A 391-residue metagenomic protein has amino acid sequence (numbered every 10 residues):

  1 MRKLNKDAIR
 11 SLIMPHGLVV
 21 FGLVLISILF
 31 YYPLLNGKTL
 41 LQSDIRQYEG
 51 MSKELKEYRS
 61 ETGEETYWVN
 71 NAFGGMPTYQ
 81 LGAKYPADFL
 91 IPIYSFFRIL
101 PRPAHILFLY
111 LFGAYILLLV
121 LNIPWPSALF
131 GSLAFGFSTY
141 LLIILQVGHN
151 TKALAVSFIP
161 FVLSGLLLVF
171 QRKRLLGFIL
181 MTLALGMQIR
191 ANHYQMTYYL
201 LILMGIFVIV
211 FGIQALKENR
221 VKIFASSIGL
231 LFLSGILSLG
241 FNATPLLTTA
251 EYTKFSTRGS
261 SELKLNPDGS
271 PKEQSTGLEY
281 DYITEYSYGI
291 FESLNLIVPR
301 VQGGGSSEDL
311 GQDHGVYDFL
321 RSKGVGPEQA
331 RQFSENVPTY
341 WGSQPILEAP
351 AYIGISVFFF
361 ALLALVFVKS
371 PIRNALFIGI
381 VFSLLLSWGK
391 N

Functional and structural regions predicted by a protein language model:
M1-Y31, A225-G235, L362: Start-transfer (signal-anchor) and selected internal transmembrane alpha helices of multi-pass inner/ER membrane
L4-L12, P92-P103, V120, P124 (+10 more regions): Membrane-helix interfacial "entry" motifs
A8, L12, L216-G229, G315-E335 (+2 more regions): Membrane-interface helix-loop-helix junctions at transmembrane boundaries of multi-pass membrane enzymes, predominantly
L23, G113-V120, P126-A215, S227-T249: Membrane-embedded helix bundles of polyisoprenyl
V24-A114, L133-V156, P271-I353, L386-N391: Membrane-interface coil-to-helix junctions
L35-T39, S43, R172, H193 (+6 more regions): Transmembrane helix-loop junctions in multipass membrane proteins, especially transporters and channels
P101-N122, P126-S127, L347-F382: Selective detector of the "anchor" transmembrane alpha-helix that sits immediately C-terminal
S226-Y288: Polar, glycine-rich mid-to-C-terminal structural blocks that act as macromolecule-binding/assembly scaffolds
